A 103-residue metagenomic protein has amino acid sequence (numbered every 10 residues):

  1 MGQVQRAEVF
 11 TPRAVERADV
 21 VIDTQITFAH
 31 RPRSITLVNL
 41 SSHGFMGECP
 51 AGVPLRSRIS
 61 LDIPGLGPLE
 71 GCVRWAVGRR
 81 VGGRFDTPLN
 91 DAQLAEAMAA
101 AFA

Functional and structural regions predicted by a protein language model:
M1-A103: Structured alpha-helical
